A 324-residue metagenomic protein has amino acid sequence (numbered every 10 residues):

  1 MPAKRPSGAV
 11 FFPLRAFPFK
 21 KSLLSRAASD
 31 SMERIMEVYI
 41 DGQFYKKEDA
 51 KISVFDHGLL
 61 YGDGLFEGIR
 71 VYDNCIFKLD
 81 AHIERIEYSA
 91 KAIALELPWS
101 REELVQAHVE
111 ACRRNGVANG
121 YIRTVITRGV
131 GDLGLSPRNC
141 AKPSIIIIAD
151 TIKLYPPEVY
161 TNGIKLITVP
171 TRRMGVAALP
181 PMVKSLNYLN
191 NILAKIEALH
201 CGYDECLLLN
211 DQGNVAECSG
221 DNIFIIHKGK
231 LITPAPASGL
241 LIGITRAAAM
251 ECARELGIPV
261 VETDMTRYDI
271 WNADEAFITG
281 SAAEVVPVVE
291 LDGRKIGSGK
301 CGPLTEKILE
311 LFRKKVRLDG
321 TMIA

Functional and structural regions predicted by a protein language model:
M1, F17-P18, S29, P181: Short, low-complexity interaction segments enriched in Ser/Thr/Pro/Gly
P2-F12: Extreme N-terminal basic, low-complexity initiation segments that serve as generic localization/processing leaders
P6, S22-L23, L186: Residue-level detector of intrinsically disordered/flexible regions characterized by low predicted structural confidence
A9, S31-L207, D211-N214, L241 (+1 more regions): Conserved alpha/beta cores of soluble small-molecule-handling proteins
F11-F12, F17-F19: Aromatic (phenylalanine/tyrosine) cluster motif
K20-A27, S31-M32: Short, positively charged and aromatic/hydrophobic N-terminal segments
L207, N214-P236: Glycine- and Gly-Pro-enriched alpha-helical subdomains that act as flexible, kink-prone "lid/hinge" or packing modules
